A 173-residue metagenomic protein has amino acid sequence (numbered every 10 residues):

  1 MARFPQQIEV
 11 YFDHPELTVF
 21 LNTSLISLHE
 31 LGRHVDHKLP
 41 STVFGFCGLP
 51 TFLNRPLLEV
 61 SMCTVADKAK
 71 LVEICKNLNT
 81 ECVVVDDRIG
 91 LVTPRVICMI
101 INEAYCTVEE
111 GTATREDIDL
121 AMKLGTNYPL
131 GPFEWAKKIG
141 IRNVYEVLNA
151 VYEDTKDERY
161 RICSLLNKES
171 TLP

Functional and structural regions predicted by a protein language model:
M1-R88, E110, R115-P173: NAD(P)-dependent Rossmann-like dehydrogenase/reductase catalytic/cofactor-binding core
L91-T93: A short beta-alpha structural unit
R95-I101, L124-N127: Short acidic alpha-helix initiation/capping motifs at coil-to-helix transition points, especially at protein N-termini
C98, V108-E110: AAA+ ATPase "lid" subdomain C-terminal helix
Y105: Catalytic, metal-anchored helix/loop core of enzyme active sites in primary metabolism
